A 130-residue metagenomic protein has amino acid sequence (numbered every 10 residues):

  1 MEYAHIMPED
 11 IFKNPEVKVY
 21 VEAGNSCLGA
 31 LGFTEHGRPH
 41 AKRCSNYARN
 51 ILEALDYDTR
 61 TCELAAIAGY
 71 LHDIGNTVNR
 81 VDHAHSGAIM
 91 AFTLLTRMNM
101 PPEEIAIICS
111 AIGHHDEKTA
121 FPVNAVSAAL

Functional and structural regions predicted by a protein language model:
M1-Y20, C27: Non-catalytic interface/linker regions that flank or bridge core catalytic/transmembrane domains
Y3-H5, H36, H40, H83-H85 (+1 more regions): Histidine (H) residue identity feature
I11-K18, E35-K42, T59, H85 (+2 more regions): Alpha-helix N-cap/helix-start motif at coil-to-helix transitions, marked by capping-box chemistry
K18-E53, Y70-T77: Active-site flanking loop/helix segments enriched in acidic
A30, A54-L130: Divalent metal-dependent catalytic cores for phosphoryl transfer on phosphate-bearing substrates
